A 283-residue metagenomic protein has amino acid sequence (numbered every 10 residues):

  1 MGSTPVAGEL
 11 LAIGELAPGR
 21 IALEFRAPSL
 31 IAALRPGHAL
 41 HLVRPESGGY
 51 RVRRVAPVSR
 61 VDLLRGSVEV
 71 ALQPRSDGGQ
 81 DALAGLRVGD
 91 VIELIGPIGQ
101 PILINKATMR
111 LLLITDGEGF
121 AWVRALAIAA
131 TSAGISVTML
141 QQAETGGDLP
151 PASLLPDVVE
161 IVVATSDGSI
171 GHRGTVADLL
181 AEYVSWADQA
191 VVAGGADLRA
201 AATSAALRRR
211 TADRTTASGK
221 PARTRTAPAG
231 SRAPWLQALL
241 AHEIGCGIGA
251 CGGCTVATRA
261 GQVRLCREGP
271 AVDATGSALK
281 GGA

Functional and structural regions predicted by a protein language model:
M1-A7, S218-A229, A278-A283: Short, low-complexity, intrinsically disordered N-terminal peptides in bacterial proteins
M1-V88: Ferredoxin-reductase
A12, R60, V163-T165, A238-L240 (+1 more regions): Structural signal for conserved beta-strand scaffold positions within catalytic alpha/beta enzyme cores
P45-S47, P97, R259: Short, surface-exposed secondary-structure boundary micro-motifs
G78-E243: FNR/FR-type flavoprotein reductase catalytic core
W122, L240-P270: Local cysteine-cluster metal-coordination motifs and their immediate loop/turn environment, predominantly Fe-S cluster
C266-A283: Short microdomains enriched in Cys/His and/or Lys/Arg
